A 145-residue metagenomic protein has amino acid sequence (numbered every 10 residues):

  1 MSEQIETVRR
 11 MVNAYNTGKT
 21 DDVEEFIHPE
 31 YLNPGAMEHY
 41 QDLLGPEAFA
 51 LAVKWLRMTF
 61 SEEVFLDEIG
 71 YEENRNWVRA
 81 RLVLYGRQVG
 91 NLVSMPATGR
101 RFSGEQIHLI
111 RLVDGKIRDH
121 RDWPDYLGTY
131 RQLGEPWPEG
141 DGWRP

Functional and structural regions predicted by a protein language model:
M1-P145: C-terminal and inter-domain tail/linker signature
